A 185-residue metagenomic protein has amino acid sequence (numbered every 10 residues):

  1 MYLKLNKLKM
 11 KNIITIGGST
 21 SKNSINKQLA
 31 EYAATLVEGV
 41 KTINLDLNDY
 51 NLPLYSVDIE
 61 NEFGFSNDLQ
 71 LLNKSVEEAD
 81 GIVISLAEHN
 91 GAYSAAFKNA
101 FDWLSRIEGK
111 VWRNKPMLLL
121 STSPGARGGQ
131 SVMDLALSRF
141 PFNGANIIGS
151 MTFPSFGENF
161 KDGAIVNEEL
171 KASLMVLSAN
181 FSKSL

Functional and structural regions predicted by a protein language model:
Y2-L86, G91-D102, R106, A164-K183: N-terminal beta1-alpha1-beta2 submodule of the flavodoxin-like/Rossmannoid cofactor-binding fold
L8, W112-R113: Short, flexible coil/linker segments at domain boundaries that flank nucleotide/cofactor-interacting
G17, S121, G157: Short, histidine-centered active-site or binding-site loop motifs used for metal coordination, general acid-base
I43-P53, F142-K161: Mobile beta-alpha loop/short-helix "lid" or hinge segments that flank ligand
G109: Flexible loop/hinge segments that line or gate small-molecule binding clefts
R113-N114, D162-I165: Glycine-rich NAD(P)-binding loop of Rossmann-like domains
R113-P154: Short, glycine-/small-residue-rich phosphate/pyrophosphate-handling segment
